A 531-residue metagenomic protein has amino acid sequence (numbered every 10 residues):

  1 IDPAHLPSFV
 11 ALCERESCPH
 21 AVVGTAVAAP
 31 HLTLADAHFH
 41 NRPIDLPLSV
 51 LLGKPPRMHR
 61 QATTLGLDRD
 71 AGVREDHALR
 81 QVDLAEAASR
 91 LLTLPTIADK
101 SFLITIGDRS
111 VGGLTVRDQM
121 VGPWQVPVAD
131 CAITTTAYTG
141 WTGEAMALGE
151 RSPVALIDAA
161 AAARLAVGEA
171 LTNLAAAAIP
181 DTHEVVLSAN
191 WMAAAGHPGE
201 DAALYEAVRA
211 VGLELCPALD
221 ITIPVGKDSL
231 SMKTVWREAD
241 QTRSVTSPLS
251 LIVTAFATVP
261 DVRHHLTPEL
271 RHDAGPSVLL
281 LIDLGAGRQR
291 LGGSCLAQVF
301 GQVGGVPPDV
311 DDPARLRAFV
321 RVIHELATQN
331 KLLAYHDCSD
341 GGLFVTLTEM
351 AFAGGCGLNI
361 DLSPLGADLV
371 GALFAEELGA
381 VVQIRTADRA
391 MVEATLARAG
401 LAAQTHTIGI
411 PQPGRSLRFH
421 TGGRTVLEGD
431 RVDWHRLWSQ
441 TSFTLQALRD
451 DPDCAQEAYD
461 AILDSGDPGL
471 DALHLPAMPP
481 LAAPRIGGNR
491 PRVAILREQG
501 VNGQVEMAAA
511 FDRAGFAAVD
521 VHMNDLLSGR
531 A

Functional and structural regions predicted by a protein language model:
I1-D2, V381-R385: Short hydrophobic/aromatic beta-strand micro-patches that form the beta-sheet surface supporting nucleotide- or nucleic
P3-G140, A155, I179, A203-A207 (+5 more regions): Intein/HINT protein-splicing elements and their conserved insertion hotspots or analogous self-processing inserts
V126, V154-E169: Glycine-rich anion/phosphate-binding loops
A163-A177, A207-V211, A274, F319: Short, well-ordered amphipathic alpha-helical segments that serve as non-catalytic structural scaffolds within diverse
P180-A193, T222-P224: Short helix-loop-beta-strand segments that form the rim/entrance of peptidase-like active sites
N190-A203: Catalytic palm subdomain of template-directed nucleic-acid polymerases, centered on the conserved carboxylate motif
V505-A514, A518-A531: Flexible gly/pro-rich beta->alpha loop and the following alpha-helix that scaffold active-site loops
